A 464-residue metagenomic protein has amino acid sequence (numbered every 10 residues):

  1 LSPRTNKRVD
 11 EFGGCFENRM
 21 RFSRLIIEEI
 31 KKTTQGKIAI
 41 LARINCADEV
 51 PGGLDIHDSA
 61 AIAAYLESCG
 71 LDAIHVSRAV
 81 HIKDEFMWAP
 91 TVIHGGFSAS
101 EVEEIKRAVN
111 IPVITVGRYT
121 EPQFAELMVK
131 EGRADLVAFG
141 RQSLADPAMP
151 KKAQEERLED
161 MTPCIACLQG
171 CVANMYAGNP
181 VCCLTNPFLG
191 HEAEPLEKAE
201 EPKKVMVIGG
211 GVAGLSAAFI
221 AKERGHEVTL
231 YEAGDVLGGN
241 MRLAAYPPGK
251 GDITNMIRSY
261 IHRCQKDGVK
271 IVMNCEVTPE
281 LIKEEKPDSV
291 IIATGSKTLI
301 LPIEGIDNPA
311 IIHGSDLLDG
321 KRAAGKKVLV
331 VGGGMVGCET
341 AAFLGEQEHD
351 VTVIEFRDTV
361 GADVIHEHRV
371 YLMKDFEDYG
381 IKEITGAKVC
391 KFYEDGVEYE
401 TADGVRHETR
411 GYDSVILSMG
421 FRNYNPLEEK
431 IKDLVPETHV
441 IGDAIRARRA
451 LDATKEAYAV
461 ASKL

Functional and structural regions predicted by a protein language model:
L1-I208, V212-E223, E227-V228, A324: Flavin-dependent oxidoreductase catalytic cores
S23, I27, E192-E200, E223 (+4 more regions): Flanking helices and flexible, charged tails adjoining ferredoxin-like Fe-S electron-transfer domains in multi-subunit
D48-G52, H81-E85, T120-F124, L144-D146 (+13 more regions): Flexible loop/turn segments at secondary-structure boundaries
Y65, E104, L127-M128, K152 (+5 more regions): Well-formed, non-transmembrane alpha-helical positions, independent of function
S68, R107-A108, K130, E223 (+5 more regions): Residues at the C-terminal ends
I74, I105, M128, G140 (+9 more regions): Hydrophobic, well-ordered secondary-structure elements that form the walls of internal hydrophobic environments
P202-A233, L237, V272-S289, A293-A310 (+2 more regions): Rossmann-like dinucleotide/flavin-binding elements
G239-E285, A362-C390, D395-G396: N-terminal Rossmann-like dinucleotide/flavin-binding domain of flavoprotein oxidoreductases that bind FAD/FMN
